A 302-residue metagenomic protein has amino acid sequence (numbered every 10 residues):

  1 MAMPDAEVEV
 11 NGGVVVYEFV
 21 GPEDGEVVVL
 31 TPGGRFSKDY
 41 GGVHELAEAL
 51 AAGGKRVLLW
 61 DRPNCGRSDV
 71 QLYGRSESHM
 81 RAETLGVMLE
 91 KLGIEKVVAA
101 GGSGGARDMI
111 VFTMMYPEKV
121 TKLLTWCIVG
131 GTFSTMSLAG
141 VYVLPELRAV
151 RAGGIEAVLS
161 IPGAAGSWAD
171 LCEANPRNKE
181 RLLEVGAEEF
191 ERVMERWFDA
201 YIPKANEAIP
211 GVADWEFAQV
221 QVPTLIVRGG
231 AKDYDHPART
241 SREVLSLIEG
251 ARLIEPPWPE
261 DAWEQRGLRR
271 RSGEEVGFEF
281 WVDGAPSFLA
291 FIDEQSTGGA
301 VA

Functional and structural regions predicted by a protein language model:
G13-D69: Conserved HGGG/HGGXW glycine-rich cap/lid loop of the alpha/beta-hydrolase fold
M80-V97: Conserved acidic catalytic loop of the alpha/beta-hydrolase fold
G101-G105, M109: Gly/Ala-rich beta-loop-alpha elbow adjacent to hydrolase catalytic centers
I110, M114-M115, T121-R151: Flexible "cap/lid" loop of the alpha/beta hydrolase fold
N178-A213: Hydrophobic, aromatic-rich cap/lid helix
V220, I226-R228: Short beta-strand/loop motif that positions the catalytic acidic residue of the alpha/beta-hydrolase fold
D233-T240: Conserved alpha/beta-hydrolase "acid-adjacent" motif
G250-A302: Catalytic active-site module of serine/aspartate enzymes centered on a nucleophile-bearing elbow/loop
